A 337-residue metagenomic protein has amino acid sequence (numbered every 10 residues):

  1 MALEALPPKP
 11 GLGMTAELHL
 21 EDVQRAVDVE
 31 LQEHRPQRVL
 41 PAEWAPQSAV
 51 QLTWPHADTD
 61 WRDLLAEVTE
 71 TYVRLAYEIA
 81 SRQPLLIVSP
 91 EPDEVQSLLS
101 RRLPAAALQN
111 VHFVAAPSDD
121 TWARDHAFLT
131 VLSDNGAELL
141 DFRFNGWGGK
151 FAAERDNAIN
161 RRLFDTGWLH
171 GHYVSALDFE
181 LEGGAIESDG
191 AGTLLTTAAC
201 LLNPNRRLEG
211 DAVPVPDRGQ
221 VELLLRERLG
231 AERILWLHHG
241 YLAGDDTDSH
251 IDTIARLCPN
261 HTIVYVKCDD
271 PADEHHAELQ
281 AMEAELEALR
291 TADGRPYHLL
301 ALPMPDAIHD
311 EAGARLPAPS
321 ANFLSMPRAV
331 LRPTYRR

Functional and structural regions predicted by a protein language model:
A2-R337: The feature marks the mature, well-folded catalytic cores of soluble enzymes
